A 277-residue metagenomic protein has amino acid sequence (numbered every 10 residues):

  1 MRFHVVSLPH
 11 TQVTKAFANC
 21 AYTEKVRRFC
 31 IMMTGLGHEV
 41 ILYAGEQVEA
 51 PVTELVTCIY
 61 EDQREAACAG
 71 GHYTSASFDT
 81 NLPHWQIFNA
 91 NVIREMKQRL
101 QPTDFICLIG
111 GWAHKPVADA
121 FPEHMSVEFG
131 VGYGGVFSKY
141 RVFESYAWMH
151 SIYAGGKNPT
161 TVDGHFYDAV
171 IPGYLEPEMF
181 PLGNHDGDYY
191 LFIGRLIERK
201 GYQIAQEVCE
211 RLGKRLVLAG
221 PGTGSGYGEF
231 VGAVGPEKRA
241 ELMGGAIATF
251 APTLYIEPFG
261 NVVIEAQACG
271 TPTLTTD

Functional and structural regions predicted by a protein language model:
M1-D277: Catalytic cores of nucleotide-sugar-dependent glycosyltransferases that transfer UDP/GDP/TDP-activated
